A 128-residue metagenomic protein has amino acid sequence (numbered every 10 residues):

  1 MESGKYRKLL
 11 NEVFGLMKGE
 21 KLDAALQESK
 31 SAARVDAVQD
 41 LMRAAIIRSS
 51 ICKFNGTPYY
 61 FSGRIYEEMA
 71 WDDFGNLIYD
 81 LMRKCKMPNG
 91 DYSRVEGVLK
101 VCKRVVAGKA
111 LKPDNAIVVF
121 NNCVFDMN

Functional and structural regions predicted by a protein language model:
E2-N128: Intein modules and their embedded homing endonuclease domains
